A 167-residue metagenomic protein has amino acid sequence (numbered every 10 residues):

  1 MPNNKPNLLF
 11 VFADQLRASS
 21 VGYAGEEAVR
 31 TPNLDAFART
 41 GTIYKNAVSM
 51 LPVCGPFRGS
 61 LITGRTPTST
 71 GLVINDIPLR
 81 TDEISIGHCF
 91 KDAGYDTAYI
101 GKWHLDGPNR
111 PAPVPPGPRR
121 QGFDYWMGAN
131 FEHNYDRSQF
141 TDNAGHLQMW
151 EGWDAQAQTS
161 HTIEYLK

Functional and structural regions predicted by a protein language model:
M1-K167: Formylglycine-dependent sulfatase
